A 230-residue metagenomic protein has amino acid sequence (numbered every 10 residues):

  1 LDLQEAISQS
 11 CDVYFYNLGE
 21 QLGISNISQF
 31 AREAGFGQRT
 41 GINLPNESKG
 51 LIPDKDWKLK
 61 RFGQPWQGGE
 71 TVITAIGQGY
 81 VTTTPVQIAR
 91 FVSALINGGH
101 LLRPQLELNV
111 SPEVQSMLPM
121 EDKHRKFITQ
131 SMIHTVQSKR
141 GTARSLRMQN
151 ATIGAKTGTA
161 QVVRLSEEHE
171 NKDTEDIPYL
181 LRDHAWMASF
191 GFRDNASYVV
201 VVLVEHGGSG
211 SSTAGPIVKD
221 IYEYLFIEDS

Functional and structural regions predicted by a protein language model:
L1-V201: Beta-lactam-recognizing serine transpeptidase/beta-lactamase-like catalytic domain environment
T84-R90, T213-D220: Short amphipathic alpha-helical face segments that pack within enzyme cores and frequently flank/anchor catalytic
P112-S116, T129, P216-S230: Short, gly/Ser/Thr-rich active-site loops of penicillin-recognizing serine hydrolases
G208-S209: Short beta-strands and strand-coil junctions in structured, solvent-facing domains, enriched
